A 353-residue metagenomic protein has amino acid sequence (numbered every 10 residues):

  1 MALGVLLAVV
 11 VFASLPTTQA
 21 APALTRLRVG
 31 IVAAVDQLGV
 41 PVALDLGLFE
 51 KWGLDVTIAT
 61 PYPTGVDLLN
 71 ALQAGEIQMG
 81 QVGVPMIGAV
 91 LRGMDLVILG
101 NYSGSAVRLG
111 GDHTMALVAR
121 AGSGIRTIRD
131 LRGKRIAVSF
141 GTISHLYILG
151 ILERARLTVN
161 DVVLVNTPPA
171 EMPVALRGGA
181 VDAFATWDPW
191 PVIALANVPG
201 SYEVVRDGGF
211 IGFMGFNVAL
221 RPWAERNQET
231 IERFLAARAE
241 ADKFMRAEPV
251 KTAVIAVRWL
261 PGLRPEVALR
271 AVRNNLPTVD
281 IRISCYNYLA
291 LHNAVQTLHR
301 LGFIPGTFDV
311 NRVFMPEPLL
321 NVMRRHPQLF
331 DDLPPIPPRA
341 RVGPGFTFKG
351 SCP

Functional and structural regions predicted by a protein language model:
A2-S14: Bacterial N-terminal signal peptides
S14-A21: Signal peptide processing junction and immediate N-terminal pro/mature segment of secreted/exported proteins
A21-T158, V163-N166, P173, D182 (+4 more regions): Short, glycine-/small- and polar/acidic-enriched structural segments that line small-molecule recognition paths
A34, Y62-V66, V138, T142-I143 (+5 more regions): Soluble non-cytosolic domains of exported or imported proteins
P85, D161-L164, A170-G262: Pocket-lining segment of extracytoplasmic ligand-binding domains
N227-T307: Secondary-structure end/capping motifs
L298-P353: Conserved C-terminal helix/tail region of periplasmic/extracytoplasmic solute-binding proteins
